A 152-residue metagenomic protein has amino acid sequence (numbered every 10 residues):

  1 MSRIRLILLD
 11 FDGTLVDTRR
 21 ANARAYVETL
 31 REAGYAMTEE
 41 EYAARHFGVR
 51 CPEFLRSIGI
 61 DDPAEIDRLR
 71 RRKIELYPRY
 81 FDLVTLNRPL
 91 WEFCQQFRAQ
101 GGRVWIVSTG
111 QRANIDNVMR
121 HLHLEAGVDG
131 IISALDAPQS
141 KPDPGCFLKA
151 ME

Functional and structural regions predicted by a protein language model:
S2-E92, Q96-Q100: N-terminal helical cap/lid subdomain that shapes the substrate entry/recognition surface in HAD-like hydrolases
T14, S108-G110: Conserved phosphate-coupling serine/threonine residues in phosphotransfer and NTP-handling enzymes
Y26, S108, D143: Residue-level signature of catalytic and energy-coupling elements of molecular machines, predominantly ATP/GTP-dependent
L86, V107, Q139: Residue-level marker of regulatory loop/turn positions in helix-turn-helix DNA-binding domains and in histidine
R88, S108, S133: Short loop/edge segments at beta-strand edges and connector loops that shape dinucleotide/nucleotide cofactor-binding
G101-W105: Short active-site oxyanion
Q111-E152: Substrate-recognition "cap/lid" segment bordering the active-site pocket of phosphatases
